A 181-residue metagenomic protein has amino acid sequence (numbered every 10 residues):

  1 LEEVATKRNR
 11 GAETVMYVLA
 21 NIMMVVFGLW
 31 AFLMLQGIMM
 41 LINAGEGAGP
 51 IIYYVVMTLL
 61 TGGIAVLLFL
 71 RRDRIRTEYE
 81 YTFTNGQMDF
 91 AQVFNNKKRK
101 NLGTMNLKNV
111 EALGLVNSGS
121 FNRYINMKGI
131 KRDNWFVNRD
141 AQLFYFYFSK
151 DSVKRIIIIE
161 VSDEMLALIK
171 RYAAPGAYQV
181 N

Functional and structural regions predicted by a protein language model:
L1-M34: N-terminal membrane-targeting/pre-transmembrane regions
F32-T61: Hydrophobic alpha-helical transmembrane segments
I52-T77: Transmembrane alpha-helices and immediately adjacent membrane-cytoplasm interface residues in multi-pass integral
E78, R99-L102, V153-I156: Short, mixed charged/polar active-site loops that provide acid/base catalysis or chelate metal/phosphate cofactors
T82-R99: Membrane-cytosol interface motif
R99-T104, A167-K170: A short, polar/proline- and glycine-enriched secondary-structure boundary/capping micro-motif
G103-R123: Structured surface patches comprising rigid loops and adjacent beta-strands/short helices at the edges of well-ordered
N126-N181: A membrane-cytosol interface segment of integral membrane proteins
